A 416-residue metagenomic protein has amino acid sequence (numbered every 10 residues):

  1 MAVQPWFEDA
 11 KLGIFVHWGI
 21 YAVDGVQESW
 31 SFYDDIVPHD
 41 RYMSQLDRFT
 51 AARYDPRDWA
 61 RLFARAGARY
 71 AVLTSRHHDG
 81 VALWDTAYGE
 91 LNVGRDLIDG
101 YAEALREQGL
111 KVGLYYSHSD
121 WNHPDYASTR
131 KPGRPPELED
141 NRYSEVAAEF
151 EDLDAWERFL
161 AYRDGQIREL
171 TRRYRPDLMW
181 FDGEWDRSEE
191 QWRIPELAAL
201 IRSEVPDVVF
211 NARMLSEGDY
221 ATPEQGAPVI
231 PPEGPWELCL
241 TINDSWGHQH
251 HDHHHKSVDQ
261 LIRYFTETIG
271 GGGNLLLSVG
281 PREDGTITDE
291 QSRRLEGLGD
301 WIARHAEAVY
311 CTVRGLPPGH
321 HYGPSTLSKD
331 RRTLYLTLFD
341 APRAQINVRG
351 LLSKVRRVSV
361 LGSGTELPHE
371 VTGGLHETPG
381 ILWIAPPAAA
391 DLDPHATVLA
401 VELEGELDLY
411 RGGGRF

Functional and structural regions predicted by a protein language model:
M1-F416: Mature catalytic domains of secreted/periplasmic carbohydrate-active enzymes
